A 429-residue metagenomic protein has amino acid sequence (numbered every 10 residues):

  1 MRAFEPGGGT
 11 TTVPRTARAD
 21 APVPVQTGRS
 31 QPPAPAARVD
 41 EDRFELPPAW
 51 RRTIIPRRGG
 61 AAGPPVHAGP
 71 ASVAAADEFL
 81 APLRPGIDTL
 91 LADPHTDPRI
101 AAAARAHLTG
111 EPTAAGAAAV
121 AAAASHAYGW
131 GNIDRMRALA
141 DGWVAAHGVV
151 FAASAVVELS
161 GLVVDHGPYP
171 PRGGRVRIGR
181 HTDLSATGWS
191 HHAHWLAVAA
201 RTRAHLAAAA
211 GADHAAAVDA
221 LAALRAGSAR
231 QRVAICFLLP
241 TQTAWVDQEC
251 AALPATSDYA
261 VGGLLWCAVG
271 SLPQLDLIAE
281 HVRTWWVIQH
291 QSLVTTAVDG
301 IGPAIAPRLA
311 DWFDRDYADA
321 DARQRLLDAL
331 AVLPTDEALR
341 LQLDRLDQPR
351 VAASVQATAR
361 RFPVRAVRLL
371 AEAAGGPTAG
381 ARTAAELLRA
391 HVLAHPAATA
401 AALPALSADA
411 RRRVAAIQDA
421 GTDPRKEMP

Functional and structural regions predicted by a protein language model:
M1-A338, P349-A352, R360-F362, R368 (+1 more regions): Membrane-inserting hydrophobic helices used for pore formation or membrane fusion
